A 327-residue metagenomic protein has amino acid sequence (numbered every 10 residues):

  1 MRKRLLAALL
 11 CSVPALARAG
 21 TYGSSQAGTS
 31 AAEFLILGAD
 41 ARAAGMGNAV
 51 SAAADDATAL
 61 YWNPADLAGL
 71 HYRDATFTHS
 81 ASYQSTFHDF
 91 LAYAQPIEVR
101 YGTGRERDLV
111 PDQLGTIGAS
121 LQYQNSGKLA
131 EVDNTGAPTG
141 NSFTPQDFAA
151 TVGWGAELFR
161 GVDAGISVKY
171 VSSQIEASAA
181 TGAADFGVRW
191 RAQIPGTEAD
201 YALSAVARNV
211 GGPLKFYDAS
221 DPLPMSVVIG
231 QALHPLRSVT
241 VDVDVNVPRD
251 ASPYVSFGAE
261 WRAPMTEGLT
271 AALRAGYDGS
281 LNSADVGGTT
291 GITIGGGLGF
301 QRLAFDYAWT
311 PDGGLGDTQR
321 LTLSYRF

Functional and structural regions predicted by a protein language model:
L10-R18: Hydrophobic h-region of N-terminal signal peptides that target proteins for export in Gram-negative bacteria
A17-P111, G211, V286-G287, I292 (+3 more regions): N-terminal, post-signal peptide beta-strand-biased segments of exported outer-membrane/organellar beta-barrel and other
Y22, G102-E106, I117, Q122 (+3 more regions): Flexible, solvent-exposed loop segments that connect beta-strands
G45, A202-A205, P213, D218-F327: Outer membrane beta-barrel transmembrane domains
D55-A57, Q84-T86, N141-D147, I175-A183 (+4 more regions): Transmembrane beta-barrel outer-membrane domains
T58, A65-A68, A94-P96, T151-G155 (+8 more regions): Transmembrane beta-barrel domains of outer membrane proteins
Y72, E98-R100, D112, G155 (+5 more regions): Outer-membrane beta-barrel channels and translocator barrels
P145-Q193: Hydrophobic alpha-helical segments and helix pairs
